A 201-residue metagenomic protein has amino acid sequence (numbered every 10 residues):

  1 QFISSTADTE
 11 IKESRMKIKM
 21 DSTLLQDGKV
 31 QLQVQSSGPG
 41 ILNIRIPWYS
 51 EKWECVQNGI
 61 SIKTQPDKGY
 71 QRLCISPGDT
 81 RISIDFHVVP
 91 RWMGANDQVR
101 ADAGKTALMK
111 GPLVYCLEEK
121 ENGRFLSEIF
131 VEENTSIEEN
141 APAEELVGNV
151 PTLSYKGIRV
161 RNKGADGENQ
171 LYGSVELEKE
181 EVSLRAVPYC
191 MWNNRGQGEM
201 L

Functional and structural regions predicted by a protein language model:
Q1-Q33, D85-L201: C-terminal beta-rich recognition modules with glycine/proline-rich loops and embedded aromatic residues
K19-S22, Q71-I75: Beta-strand-rich interaction surfaces with strong enrichment in secreted/lumenal proteins
L25, Q35-S37, P66, I75-P77 (+1 more regions): Surface-exposed coil/turn segments at beta-strand junctions on protein surfaces, enriched
Q33, G38-P47: Surface-exposed beta-strand/loop patches in extracellular or lumenal glycoproteins
G40-N43, R72-R91: C-terminal beta-strand-rich structural cap/linker in extracellular carbohydrate-active enzymes
P47-S50, H87: Proline-anchored loop/turn motifs at beta-strand termini and strand-loop-strand connectors
S50-L73, W92-Q98: Solvent-exposed beta-strand/loop surfaces of large extracellular or lumenal domains
